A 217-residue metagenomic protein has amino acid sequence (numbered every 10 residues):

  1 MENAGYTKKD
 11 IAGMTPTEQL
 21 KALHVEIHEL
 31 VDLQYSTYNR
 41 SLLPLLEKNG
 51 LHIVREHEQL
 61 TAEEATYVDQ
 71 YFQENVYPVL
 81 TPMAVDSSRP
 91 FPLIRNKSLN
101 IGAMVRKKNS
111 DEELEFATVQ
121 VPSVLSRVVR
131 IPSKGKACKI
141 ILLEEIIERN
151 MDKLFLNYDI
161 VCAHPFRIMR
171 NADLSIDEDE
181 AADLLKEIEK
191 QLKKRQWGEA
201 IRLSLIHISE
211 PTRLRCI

Functional and structural regions predicted by a protein language model:
M1-E56, T61, S204: Extended, charge-enriched "interface" segments that sit outside catalytic cores
M14, E29, P44, A65-T66 (+4 more regions): Long alpha-helical segments found as membrane-embedded helices
R40, R55, A65, D69-Y71 (+1 more regions): Extended, highly charged
K48, V54-Y67, P90-P92, L99: Aromatic-residue-lined binding/catalytic grooves and analogous aromatic/hydrophobic interfacial grooves in multimeric
F72-M169, L174-I176, R213: His/Asp/Glu-rich acidic catalytic environments and adjacent acidic regulatory segments
S123, D183-E187: Segments forming glycine/polar-rich beta-alpha architectures that bind adenosine-containing cofactors
K193, R202-S204: Extended, domain-scale alpha-helical bundle/helix-rich regions
I206-I217: Single conserved hydrophobic/aromatic residue that forms the stacking wall/gate of nucleotide- or nucleobase-binding
